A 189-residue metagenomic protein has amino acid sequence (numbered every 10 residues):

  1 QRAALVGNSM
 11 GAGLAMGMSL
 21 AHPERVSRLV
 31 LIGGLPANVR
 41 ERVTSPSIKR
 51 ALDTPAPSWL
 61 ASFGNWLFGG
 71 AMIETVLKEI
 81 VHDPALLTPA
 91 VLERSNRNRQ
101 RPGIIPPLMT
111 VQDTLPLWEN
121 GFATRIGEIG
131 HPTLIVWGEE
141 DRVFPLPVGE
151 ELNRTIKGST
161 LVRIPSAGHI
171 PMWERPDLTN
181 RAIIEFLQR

Functional and structural regions predicted by a protein language model:
Q1-S9: Alpha/beta-hydrolase fold nucleophile elbow
L14-M18: Hydrolases whose catalytic domains are alpha/beta-hydrolase-1, hotdog thioesterase, or metallo-beta-lactamase-like
L20, S27-S62: Flexible "cap/lid" loop of the alpha/beta hydrolase fold
R40-V43, G64-E128: Conserved alpha/beta-hydrolase catalytic His-Asp/Glu region
V91, F122, H131, P145-R154: Short alpha-helix in the alpha/beta-hydrolase fold that links the catalytic acid
I129, I135-W137: Short beta-strand/loop motif that positions the catalytic acidic residue of the alpha/beta-hydrolase fold
E140-F144: Acidic catalytic loop of the alpha/beta-hydrolase fold
G158-R189: Catalytic active-site module of serine/aspartate enzymes centered on a nucleophile-bearing elbow/loop
